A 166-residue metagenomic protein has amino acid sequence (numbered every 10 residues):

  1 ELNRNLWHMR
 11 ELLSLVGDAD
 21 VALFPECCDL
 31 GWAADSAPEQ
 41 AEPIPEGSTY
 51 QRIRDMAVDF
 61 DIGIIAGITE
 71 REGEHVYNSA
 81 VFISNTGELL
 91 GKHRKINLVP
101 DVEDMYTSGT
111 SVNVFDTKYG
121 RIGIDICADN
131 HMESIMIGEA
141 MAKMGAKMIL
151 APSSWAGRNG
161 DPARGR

Functional and structural regions predicted by a protein language model:
L2-K92, G157-R166: Cys-nucleophile CN-hydrolase/nitrilase-fold catalytic domain and related Cys-dependent amidase chemistry that acts on
L12-F24, M105-R166: Active-site beta-loop-alpha substructure in enzyme catalytic cores, prototypically the cysteine-centered nucleophile
D61-I62, L98, G120: Generic structural signal for secondary-structure transition and capping sites
E70-R71, I96, A128-M132: Short beta->alpha connector loops
L89-G91, N97, I122-I124: Short beta-strand segments
H93-R94, M136: Short, flexible helix/strand-to-coil boundary loops that buttress conserved ligand/catalytic motifs in alpha/beta
K95-S108: A short, polar/charged loop-to-alpha-helix boundary motif
